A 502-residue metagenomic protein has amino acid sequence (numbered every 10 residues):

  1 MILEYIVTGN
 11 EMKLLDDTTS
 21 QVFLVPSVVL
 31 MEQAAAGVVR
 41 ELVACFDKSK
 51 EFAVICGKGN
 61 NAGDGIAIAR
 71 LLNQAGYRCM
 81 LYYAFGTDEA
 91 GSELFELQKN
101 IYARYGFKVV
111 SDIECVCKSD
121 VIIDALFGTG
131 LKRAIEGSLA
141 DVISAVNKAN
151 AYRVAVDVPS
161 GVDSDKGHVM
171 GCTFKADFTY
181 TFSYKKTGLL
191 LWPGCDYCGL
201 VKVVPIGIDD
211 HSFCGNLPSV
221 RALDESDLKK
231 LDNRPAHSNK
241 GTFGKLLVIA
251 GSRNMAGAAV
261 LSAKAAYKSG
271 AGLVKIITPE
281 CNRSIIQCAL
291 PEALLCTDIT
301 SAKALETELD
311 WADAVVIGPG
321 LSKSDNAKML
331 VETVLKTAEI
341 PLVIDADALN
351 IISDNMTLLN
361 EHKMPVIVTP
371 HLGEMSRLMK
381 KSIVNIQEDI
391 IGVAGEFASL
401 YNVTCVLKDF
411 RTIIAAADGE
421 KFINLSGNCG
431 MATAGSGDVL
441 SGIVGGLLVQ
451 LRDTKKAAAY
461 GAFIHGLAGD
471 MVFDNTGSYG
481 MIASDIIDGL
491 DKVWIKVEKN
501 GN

Functional and structural regions predicted by a protein language model:
M1-M80, L189-L342, A346, N350-I367 (+1 more regions): Small-residue (G/A/S/T)-rich helix-start motifs and N-terminal tracts that mark the onset
V39-A125, A134-V156: Nucleotide and nucleotide-moiety/phosphate-recognizing core
Y83-F85, I113-V116, S183, C296-I299 (+1 more regions): Short beta->alpha connector loops at strand-helix junctions that form conserved, small/polar/Pro-enriched
T87-E89, T129-L131, K323-S324, N350-I351: Short, small-residue-enriched loops and turns at beta-alpha junctions that line or gate enzyme active sites
E93, P159-T173, L349-E361: Glycine-rich, charge-decorated loop segments at or immediately adjacent to ligand/cofactor-binding or catalytic sites
F95, K99, L139-I143, A176 (+4 more regions): Amphipathic alpha-helical segments in well-structured domains
D112, D120-A134, V315-S322, T412: Glycine-rich phosphate-binding loop
D120-V121, L126-P218: Internal gly/pro-rich beta-alpha loop/helix module that stabilizes soluble enzyme cofactors or their anionic handles
